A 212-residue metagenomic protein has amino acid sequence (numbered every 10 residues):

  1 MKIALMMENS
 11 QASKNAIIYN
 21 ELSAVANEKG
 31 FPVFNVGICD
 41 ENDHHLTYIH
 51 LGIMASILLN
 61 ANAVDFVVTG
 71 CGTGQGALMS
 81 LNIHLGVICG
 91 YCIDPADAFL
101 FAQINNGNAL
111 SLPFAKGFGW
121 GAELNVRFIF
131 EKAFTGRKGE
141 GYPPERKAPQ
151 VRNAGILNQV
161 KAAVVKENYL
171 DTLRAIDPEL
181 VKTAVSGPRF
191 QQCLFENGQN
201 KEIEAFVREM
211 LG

Functional and structural regions predicted by a protein language model:
A4-N20, F99-M210: C-terminal binding/interaction regions
I17-F31: A short, Lys/Arg-enriched amphipathic alpha-helix followed by its capping loop at the start of a domain
G30-H45: A short beta-strand-loop structural module common to alpha/beta enzyme folds
Y48-F66: Short, structured active-site "lid" loops
V64-G70, C89: A short, small-residue-rich loop immediately preceding and capping a beta-strand
C71-Q75: Gly/Ser-rich catalytic serine loop of serine hydrolases
G76-C89, I93-D94: Short Gly/Thr/Asp-enriched flexible loops that form oxyanion-binding sites at enzyme active sites
